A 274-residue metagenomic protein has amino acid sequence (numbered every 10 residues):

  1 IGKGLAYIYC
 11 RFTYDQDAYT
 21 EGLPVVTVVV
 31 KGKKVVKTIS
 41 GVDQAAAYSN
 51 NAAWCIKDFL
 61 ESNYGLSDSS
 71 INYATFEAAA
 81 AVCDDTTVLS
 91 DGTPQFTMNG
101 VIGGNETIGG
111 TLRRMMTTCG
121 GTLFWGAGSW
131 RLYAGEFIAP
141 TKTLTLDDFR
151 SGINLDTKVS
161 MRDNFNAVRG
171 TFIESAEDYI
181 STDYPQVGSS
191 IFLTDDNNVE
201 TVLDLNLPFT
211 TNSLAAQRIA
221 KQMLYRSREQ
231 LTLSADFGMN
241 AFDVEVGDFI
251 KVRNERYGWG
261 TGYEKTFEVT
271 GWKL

Functional and structural regions predicted by a protein language model:
I1-C119, D178, V202-A215: Polar, S/T/G-rich
I1-G4, Q16-D17, V25-V30, G92-F165 (+1 more regions): Short beta-strand-centered interaction patches in the first periplasmic/extracellular domains of large envelope
A6-T13, I56, D163-E177, T182-D183 (+1 more regions): Short, Φ-rich (hydrophobic/aromatic) sequence segments
V42-A46, V101-N105, D156, S160 (+1 more regions): Short, charged/polar micro-motifs that form catalytic or ligand-binding hotspots
A47, T145-T210: Acidic, small/polar-enriched beta strand-loop surface segments
C55-N63, T111-T122, I173, D243-R253 (+1 more regions): Generic, well-ordered alpha-helical scaffold segments in large soluble proteins
D68-T75, G126-G128, S181-Q186, L233-A235: Short coil/turn segments at secondary-structure boundaries
Y179-K273: Long hydrophobic segments that form regular secondary structure
